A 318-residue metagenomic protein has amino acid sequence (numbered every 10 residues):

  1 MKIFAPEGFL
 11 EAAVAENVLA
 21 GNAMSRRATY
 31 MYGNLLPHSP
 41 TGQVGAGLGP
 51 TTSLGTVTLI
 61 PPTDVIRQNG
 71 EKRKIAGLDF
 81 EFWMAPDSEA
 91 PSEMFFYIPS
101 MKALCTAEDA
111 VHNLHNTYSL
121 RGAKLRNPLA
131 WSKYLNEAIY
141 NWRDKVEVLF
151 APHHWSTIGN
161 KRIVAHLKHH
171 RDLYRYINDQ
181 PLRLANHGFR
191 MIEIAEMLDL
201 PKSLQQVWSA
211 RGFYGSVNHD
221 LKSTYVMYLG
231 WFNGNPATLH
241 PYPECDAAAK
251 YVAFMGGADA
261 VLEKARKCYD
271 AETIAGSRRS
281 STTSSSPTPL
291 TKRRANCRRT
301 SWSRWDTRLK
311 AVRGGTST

Functional and structural regions predicted by a protein language model:
M1-I3, R67: Active-site metal-binding motif and surrounding structural segment of the metallo-beta-lactamase
K2, A13-V14, R298: Non-globular, low-confidence helical/coil segments that flank catalytic cores
F4-P6, P152: Generic beta-sheet signal
P6-G8, E108: Cofactor-binding loop segments of dinucleotide-utilizing enzymes, especially the Rossmann-like FAD- and NAD(P)+-binding
E11-P86, A130-I139: Metallo-beta-lactamase
I60-P61, K72-K74, D79-H187: Metallo-beta-lactamase
L182-T318: C-terminal regulatory/interaction regions
